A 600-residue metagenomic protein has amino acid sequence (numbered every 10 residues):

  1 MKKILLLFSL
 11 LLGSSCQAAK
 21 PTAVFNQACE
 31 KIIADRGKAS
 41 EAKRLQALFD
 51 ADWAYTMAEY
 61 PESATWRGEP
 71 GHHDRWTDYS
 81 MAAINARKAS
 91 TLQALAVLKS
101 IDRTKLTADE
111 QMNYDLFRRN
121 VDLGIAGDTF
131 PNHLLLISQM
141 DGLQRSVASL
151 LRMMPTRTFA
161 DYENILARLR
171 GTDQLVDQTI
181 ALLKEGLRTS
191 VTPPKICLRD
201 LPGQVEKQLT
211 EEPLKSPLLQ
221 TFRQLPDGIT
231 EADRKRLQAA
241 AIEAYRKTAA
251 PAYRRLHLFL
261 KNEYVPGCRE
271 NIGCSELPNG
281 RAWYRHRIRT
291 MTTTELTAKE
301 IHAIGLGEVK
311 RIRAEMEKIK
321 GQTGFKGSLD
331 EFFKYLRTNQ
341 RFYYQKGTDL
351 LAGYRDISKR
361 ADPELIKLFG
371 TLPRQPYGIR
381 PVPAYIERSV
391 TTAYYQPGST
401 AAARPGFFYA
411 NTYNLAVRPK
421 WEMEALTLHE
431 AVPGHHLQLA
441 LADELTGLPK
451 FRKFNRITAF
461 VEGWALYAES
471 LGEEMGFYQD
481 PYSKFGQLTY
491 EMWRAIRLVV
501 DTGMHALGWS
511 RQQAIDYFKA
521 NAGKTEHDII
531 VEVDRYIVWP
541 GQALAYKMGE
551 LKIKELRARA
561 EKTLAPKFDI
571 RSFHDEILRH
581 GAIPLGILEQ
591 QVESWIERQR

Functional and structural regions predicted by a protein language model:
L5-S14: Bacterial N-terminal signal peptides
A18-R600: N-terminal maturation segment of proteins
